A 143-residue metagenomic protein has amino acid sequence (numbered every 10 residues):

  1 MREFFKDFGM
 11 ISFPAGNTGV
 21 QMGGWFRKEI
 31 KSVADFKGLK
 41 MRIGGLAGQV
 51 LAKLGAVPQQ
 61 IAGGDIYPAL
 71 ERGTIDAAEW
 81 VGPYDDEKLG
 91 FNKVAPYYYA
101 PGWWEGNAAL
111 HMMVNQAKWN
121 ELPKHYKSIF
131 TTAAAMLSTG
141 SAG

Functional and structural regions predicted by a protein language model:
M1-G143: N-terminal secretory/targeting leader peptides
